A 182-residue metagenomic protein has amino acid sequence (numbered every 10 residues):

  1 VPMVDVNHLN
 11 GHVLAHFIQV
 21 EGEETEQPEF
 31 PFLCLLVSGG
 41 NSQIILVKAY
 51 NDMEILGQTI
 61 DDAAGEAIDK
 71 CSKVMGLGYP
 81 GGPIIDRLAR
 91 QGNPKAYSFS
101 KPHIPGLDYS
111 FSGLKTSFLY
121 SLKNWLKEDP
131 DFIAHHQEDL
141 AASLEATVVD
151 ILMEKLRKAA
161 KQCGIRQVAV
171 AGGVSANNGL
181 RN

Functional and structural regions predicted by a protein language model:
V1, I18-Q19, G179-N182: Short Gly/Thr/Asp-enriched flexible loops that form oxyanion-binding sites at enzyme active sites
M3-H8, G81, V170: General beta-strand structural signal in soluble alpha/beta enzymes
V6-F32: Conserved phosphate-binding catalytic cores of ATP/NTP-utilizing and phosphoryl-transfer enzymes
N10, K48-N93, T116, Y120-N124: Glycine-rich phosphate-binding loop plus the immediately following alpha-helix
L14, C34-L36, S42-L46: Short beta-strand scaffold segments in enzyme catalytic cores
S38-G40, V168-N177: Glycine-rich beta-strand-to-loop/alpha-helix junction loops that act as flexible
R87-V168, N178-N182: A contiguous, well-structured pocket-lining segment that forms one wall/lid of small-molecule binding clefts in soluble
